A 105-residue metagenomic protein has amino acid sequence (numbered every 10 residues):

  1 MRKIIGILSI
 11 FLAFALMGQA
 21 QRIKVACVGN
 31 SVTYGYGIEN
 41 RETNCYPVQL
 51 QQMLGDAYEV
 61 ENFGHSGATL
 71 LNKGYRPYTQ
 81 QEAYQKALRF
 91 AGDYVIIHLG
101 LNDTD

Functional and structural regions predicted by a protein language model:
M1-Q21: Bacterial Sec-dependent N-terminal signal peptides
R22-C27, V32-D105: Conserved SGNH/GDSL esterase-like catalytic core that processes O-acyl groups on lipids and polysaccharides
